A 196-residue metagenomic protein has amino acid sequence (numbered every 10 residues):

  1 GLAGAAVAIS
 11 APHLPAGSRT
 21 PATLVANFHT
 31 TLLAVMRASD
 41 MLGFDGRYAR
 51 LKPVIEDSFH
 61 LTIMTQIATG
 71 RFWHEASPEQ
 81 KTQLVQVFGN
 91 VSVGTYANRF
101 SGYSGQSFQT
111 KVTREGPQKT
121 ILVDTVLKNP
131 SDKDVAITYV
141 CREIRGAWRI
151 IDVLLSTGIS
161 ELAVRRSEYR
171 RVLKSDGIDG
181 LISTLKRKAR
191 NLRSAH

Functional and structural regions predicted by a protein language model:
G1-P12: N-terminal export signals
S18-Y96: Early exported N-terminus immediately downstream of N-terminal targeting peptides
R19, A34, A38-L42, G46 (+8 more regions): Surface-exposed, polar/charged faces of alpha-helical domains in mature secreted/periplasmic/lumenal proteins
A26, T31-L33, V85, L122-V126 (+2 more regions): Soluble periplasmic/extracytoplasmic beta-strand elements of cell-envelope proteins
F88, V112-R114, V126-N129, Y139-E143 (+1 more regions): A mature extracytoplasmic/lumenal domain signature
V93-V135, L185-H196: Surface-exposed, charged secondary-structure patches
D134-V164: Short beta-strand edge/turn micro-motifs at domain boundaries
L154-H196: Low-complexity, intrinsically disordered terminal/linker segments enriched in charged and Gly/Pro repeats
